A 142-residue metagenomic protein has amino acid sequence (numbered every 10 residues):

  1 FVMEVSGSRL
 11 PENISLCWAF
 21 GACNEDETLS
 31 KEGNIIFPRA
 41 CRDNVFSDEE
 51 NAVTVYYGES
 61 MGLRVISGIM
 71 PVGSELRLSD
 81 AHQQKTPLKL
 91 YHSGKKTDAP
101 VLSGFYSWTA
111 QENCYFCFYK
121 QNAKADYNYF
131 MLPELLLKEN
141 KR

Functional and structural regions predicted by a protein language model:
V2, S6, L10-R142: Acidic/polar, glycine-enriched structural segments that form the non-catalytic walls/loops of the carbohydrate-binding
